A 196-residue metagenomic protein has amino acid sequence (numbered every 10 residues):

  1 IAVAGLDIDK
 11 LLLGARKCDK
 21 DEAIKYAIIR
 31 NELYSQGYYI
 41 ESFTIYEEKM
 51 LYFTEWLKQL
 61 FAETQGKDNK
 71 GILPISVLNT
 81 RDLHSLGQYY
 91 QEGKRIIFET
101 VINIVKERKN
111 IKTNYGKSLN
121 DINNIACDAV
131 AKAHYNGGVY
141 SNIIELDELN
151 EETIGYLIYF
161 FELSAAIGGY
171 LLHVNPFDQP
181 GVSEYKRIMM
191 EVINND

Functional and structural regions predicted by a protein language model:
I1-E99, G181-D196: Active-site phosphate/pyrophosphate-binding segments
I1-R16, D121, I125, K132 (+1 more regions): Short alpha-helices
E22, I45, N103-I111, I158 (+1 more regions): Short flexible/disordered coil segments
Y39-T44, G71-I72, K112-G116, N142-D147 (+1 more regions): Glycine- and acidic
E63-D68, I96-E99, N120-I125, S164-G168: Short, surface-exposed linear patches
I75-N150: Helicase-primase coupling helices
